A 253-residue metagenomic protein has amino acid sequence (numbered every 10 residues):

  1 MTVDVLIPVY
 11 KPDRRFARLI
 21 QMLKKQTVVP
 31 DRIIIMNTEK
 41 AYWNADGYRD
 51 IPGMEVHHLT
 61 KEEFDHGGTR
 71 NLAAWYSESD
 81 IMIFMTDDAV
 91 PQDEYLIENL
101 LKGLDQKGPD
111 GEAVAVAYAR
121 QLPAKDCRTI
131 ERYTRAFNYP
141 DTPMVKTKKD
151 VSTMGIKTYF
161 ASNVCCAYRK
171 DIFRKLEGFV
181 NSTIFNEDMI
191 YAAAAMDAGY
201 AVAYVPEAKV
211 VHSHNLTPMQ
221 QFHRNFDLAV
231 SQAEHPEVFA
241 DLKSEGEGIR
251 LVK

Functional and structural regions predicted by a protein language model:
P12-K25: Short, well-formed alpha-helical segments that are part of the catalytic scaffolds of diverse glycosyltransferases
P30-K40, H57-L59: Short beta-strand/loop segment that forms part of the nucleotide-sugar
T60-S77: Glycine-rich, basic loop-to-helix element that forms the pyrophosphate-binding segment of sugar-nucleotide handling
M82: Short aromatic/hydrophobic "clamp" motif used to bind/position activated sugar donors
Y95-R132: Conserved donor NDP-sugar-binding/catalytic core segment of glycosyltransferases
K148-Y168, I184: A recurrent flexible, glycine/aromatic-enriched loop bordering the glycosyltransferase active site that acts as
I184-Y191: Acidic donor-binding loop at a coil-to-helix junction in glycosyltransferase catalytic cores that engages
V202, A208-K253: Active-site-adjacent helix/loop segment of glycosyltransferases that harbors family-specific signature motifs
